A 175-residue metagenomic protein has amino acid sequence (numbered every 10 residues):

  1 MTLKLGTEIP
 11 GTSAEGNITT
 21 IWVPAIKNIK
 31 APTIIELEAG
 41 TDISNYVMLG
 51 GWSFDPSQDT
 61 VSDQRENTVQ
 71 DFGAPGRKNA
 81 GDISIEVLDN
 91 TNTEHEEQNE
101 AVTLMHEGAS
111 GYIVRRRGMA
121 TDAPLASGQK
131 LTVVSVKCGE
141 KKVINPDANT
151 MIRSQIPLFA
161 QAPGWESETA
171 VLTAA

Functional and structural regions predicted by a protein language model:
M1-T12, D147-A175: Protruding loop/beta-arch "assembly-hinge" segments enriched in small, turn-prone residues
T2-E86, K137-M151: Solvent-exposed edge beta-strands and adjacent loop segments that serve as assembly or binding interfaces
L5-T7, A39, S127, V133 (+1 more regions): Generic detector of low-complexity/intrinsically disordered segments and short hydrophobic N-terminal stretches
E15-K27, S110-G118, G128-V136: Ordered hydrophobic segments in well-structured contexts
G16-P32, M48-S57, T93-M105, L158-A175: Short N-terminal helix-initiation segments at or just after the protein's N-terminus
S62-P124: Structured, beta-strand-rich domain cores that present glycine/charged loop surfaces used to bind extended ligands
Q64-V69, Q98-E100, G128, A148-M151 (+1 more regions): Surface-exposed beta-strand edges and their flanking turn/coil or helix-capping segments
R116-W165: Short beta-strand and beta-hairpin "edge-sheet" elements
